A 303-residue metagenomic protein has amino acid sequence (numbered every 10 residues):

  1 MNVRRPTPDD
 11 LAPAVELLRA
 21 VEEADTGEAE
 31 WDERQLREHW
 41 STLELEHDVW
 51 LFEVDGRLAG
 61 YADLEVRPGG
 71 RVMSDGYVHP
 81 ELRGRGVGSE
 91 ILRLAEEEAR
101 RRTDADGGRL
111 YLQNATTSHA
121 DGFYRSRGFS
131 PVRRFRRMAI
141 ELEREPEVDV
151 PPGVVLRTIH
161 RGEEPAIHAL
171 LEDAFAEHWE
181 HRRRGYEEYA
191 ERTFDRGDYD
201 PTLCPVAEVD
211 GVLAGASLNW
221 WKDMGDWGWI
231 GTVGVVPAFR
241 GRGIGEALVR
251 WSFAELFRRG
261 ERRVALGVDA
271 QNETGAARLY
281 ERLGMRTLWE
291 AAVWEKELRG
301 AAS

Functional and structural regions predicted by a protein language model:
M1-R37, D149-R183: Short amphipathic alpha-helix that is part of the acyltransferase structural core
P6-D55, G60-D63, G69-V72, R93-E96: N-terminal charged segments
D25-L45, A62-G70, H178-G234: A conserved beta-strand-loop-helix scaffold within acyl/acetyltransferase catalytic domains
D48-L51, L203-V206, R250: Hydrophobic beta-strand residues of extracellular immunoglobulin-like
E65-P152, A292-K296: Acyl-donor-binding surface of acyltransferase catalytic domains
V66-G76, R83, D106-G107, P201 (+3 more regions): A conserved beta-turn-beta hairpin within the catalytic core of GNAT-like acetyltransferases that forms part
G84-R100, T232-V236, G241-R258, R263 (+1 more regions): Conserved acetyl-CoA-binding loop-helix of GNAT-fold acetyltransferases
R136-R157, R262-T274, G284-S303: C-terminal "cap" of GNAT-fold acetyltransferases
